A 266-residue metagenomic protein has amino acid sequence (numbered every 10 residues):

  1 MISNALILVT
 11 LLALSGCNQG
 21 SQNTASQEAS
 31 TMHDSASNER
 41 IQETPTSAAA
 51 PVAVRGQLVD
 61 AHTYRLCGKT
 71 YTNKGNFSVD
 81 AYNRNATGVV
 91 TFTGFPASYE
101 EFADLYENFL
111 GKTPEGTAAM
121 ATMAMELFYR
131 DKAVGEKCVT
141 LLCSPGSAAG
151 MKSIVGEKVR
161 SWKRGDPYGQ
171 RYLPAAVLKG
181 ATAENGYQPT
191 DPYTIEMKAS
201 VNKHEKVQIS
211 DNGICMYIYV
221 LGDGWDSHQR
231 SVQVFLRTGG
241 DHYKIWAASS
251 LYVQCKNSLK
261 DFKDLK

Functional and structural regions predicted by a protein language model:
M1-L6: Bacterial N-terminal signal peptides that target proteins for export
L14-G16: C-terminal motif of bacterial Sec signal peptides marking the signal peptidase cleavage site
N18-G20: Bacterial signal peptide processing site
N23-A25, M216: N-terminal secretory/membrane-targeting helices
A25-R55: Post-signal peptide N-terminal segment of mature Sec-exported envelope proteins
A61-L178: Core segments of small alpha/beta cavity-forming domains
V155-D223: Surface-exposed, charged secondary-structure patches
G224-L265: Short beta-strand edge/turn micro-motifs at domain boundaries
